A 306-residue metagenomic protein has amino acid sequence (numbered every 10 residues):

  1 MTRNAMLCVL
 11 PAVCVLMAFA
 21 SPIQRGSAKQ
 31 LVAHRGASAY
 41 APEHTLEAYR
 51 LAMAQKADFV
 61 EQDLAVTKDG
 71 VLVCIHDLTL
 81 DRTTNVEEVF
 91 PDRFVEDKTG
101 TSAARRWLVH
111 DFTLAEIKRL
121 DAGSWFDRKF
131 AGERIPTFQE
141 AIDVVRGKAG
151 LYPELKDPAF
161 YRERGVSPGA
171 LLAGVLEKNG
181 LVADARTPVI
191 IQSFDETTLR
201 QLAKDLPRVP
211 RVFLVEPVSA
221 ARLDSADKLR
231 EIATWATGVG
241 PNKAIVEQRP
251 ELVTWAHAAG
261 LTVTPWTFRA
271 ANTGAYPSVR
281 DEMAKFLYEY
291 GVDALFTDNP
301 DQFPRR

Functional and structural regions predicted by a protein language model:
M1-A5: Positively charged n-region of N-terminal signal peptides that target proteins for export
C8-A18: Bacterial N-terminal signal peptides
F19-R306: Phosphate-group recognition and catalysis centered on beta-loop-alpha active-site segments
